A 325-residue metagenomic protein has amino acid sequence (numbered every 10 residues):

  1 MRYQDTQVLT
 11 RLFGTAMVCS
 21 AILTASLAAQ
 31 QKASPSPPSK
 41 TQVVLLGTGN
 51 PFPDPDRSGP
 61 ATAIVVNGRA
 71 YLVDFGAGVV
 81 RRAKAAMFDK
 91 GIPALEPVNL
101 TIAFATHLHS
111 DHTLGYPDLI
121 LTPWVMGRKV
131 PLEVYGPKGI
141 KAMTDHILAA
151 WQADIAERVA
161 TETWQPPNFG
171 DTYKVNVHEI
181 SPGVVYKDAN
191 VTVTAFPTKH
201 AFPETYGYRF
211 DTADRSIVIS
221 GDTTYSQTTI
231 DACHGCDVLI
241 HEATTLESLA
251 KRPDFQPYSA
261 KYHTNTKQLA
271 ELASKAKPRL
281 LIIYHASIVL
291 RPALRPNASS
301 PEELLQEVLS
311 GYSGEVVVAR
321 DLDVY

Functional and structural regions predicted by a protein language model:
M1-L9: N-terminal secretory signal peptides that target proteins for export/translocation
R2, Q30-V218, P296, E303-V324: Binuclear metal-dependent hydrolase catalytic cores
Y3, C19, C233-C236: Generic recognition of cysteine residues
L12-A25: Bacterial N-terminal signal peptides
L23, L27, L290-R291, Y325: Flexible loop/turn segments at secondary-structure boundaries
G207, D214-S216, T224-D323: Cap/insert and terminal regions of metallo-dependent hydrolase folds
